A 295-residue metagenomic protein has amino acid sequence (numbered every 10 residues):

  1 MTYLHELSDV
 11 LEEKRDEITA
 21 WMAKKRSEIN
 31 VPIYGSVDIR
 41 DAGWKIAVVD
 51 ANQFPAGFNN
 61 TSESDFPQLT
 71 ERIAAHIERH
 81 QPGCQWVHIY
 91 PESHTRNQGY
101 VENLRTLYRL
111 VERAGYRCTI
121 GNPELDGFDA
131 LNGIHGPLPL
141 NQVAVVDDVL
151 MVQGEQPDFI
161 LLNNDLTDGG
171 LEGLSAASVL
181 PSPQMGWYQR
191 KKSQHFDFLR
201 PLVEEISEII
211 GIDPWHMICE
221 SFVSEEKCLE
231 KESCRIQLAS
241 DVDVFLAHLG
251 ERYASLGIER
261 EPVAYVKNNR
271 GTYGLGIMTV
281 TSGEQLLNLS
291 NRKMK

Functional and structural regions predicted by a protein language model:
M1-I29, A177, G186, E204-I218: Short glycine- and acidic-rich boundary segments immediately preceding or forming the N-terminal edge of structured
L4-D9, R15-M22, F66, T70 (+3 more regions): Conserved ATP-binding module of the ATP-grasp superfamily
L7, A23-R26, N52-V87: C-terminal active-site "lid" helix and adjoining low-complexity regulatory extension at the edge of ATP-using catalytic
N30-P55, K267: Conserved metal-phosphate-binding beta-hairpin within the catalytic cores of diverse ATP-dependent phosphoryl-transfer
I46, W86, D158-F159: Structural motif
V49, V87, C219-E230, G250-T281 (+1 more regions): ATP-grasp fold ATP-binding core
L69-H94, L125-G127, L131, K293-K295: Active-site "cap" helix and flanking loop/linker of ATP-utilizing ligase/carboxylase catalytic domains
E71-R72, T95-E261: Conserved N-proximal alpha/beta basic substrate-recognition cap immediately N-terminal to, or forming the N-lobe
